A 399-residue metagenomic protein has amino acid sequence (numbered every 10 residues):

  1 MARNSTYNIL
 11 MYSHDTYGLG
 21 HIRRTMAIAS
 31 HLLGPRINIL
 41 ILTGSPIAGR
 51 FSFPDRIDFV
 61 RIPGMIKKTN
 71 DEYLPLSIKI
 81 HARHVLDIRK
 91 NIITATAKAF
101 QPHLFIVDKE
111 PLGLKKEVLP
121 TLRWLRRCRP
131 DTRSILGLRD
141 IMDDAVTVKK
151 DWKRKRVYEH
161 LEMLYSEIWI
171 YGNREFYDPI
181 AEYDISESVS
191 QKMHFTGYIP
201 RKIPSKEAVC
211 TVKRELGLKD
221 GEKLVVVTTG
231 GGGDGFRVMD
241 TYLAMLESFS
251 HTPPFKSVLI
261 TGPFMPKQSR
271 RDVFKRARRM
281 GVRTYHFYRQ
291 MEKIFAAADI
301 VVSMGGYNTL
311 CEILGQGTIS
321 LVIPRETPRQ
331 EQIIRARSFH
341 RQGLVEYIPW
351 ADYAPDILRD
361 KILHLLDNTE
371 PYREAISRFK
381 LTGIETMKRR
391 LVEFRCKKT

Functional and structural regions predicted by a protein language model:
R3-T16, H31-H84, I88-K90: Conserved nucleotide-sugar phosphate-binding/catalytic loop shared by glycosyltransferases and other
S13-M26, G235-F236: A short, glycine/small-residue-rich beta-strand->loop->alpha-helix junction that serves as a flexible
A29, R201-I300, I333, A351-D352: Donor-nucleotide binding loops and adjacent catalytic segments primarily of GT-B fold Leloir glycosyltransferases
I93-K115: Short N-terminal targeting/anchoring amphipathic segment
L138-F236, K267: A nucleotide-sugar donor-handling region in carbohydrate enzymes
R289-I334: A donor-sugar binding/catalytic signature common to diverse glycosyltransferases and related nucleotide-sugar
T327-K361: Change "using UDP/GDP/dTDP sugars" to "using nucleotide sugars
H364-D367, K380-T399: C-terminal alpha-helical cap of glycosyltransferases
